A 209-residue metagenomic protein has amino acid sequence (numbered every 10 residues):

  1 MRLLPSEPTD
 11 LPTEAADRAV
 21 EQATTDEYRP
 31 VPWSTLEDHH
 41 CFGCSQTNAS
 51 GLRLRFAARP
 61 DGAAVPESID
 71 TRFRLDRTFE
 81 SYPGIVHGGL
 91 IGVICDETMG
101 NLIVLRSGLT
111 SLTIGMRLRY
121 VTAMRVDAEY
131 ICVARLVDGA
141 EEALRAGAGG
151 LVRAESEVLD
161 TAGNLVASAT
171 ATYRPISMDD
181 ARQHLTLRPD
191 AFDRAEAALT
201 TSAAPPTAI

Functional and structural regions predicted by a protein language model:
M1-T24, P32-W33, M124-V126, V137-I209: HotDog/MaoC-like acyl-thioester-processing domains
L3-E7, E14, T35-V86: Catalytic strand-loop segment that frames the active site of acyl-thioester-processing enzymes
D26, T35-H39, I131: Charged, amphipathic alpha-helical segments
E37, S50-L52, V65-T71, G89 (+4 more regions): A generic structural signal for short beta-strands and their flanking turns/coil linkers
A58-G62, T122, L136-A140: Short, low-complexity Ser/Thr-rich regulatory SLiMs
R72-R74, R117-R119, V133-R135, E157 (+1 more regions): Residue-level recognition of well-ordered beta-strand positions that form the cores of beta-sheet-rich folds across
G88-V93, T98-L102: Glycine-rich, small/polar surface segments that engage phosphate groups of diverse ligands
T98-V137: Hydrophobic beta-strand-centered segment that forms part of the acyl-chain substrate-binding groove
